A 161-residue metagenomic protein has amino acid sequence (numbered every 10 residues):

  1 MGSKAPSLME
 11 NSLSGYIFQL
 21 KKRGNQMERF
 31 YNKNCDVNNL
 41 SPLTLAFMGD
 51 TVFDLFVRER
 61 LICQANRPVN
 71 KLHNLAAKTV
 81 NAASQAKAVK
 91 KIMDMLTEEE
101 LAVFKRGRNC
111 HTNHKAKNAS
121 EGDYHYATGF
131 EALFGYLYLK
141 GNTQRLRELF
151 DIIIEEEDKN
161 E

Functional and structural regions predicted by a protein language model:
G2-E161: Double-stranded RNA-binding/processing signature
